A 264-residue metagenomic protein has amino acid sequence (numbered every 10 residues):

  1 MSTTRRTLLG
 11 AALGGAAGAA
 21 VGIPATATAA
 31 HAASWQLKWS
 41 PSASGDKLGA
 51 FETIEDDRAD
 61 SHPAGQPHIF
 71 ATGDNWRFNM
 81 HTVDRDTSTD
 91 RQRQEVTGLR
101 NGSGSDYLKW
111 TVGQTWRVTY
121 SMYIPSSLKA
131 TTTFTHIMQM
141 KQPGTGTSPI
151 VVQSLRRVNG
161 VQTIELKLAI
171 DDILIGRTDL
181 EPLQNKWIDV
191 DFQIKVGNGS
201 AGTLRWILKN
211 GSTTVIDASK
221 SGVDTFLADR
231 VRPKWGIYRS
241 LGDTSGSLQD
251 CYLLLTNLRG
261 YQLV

Functional and structural regions predicted by a protein language model:
T4, L9-A20, A32-V264: Low-complexity, Ser/Thr/Pro/Gly-rich disordered linker/stalk regions
A20-T28: C-terminal segment of classical bacterial N-terminal signal peptides
